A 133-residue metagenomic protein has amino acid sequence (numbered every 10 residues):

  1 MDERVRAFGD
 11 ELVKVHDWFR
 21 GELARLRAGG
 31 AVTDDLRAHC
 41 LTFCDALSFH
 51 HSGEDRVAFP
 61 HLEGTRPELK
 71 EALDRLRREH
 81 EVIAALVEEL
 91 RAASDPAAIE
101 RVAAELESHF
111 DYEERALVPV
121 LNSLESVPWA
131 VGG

Functional and structural regions predicted by a protein language model:
M1-G133: Small-residue-biased structural context
